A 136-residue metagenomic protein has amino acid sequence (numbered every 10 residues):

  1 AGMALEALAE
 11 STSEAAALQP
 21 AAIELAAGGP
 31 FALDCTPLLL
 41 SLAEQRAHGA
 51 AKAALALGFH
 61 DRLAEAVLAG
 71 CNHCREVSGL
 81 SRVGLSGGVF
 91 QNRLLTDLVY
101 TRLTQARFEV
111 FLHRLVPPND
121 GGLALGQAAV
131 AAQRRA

Functional and structural regions predicted by a protein language model:
A1-M3, G121, G126-Q127: Conserved phosphate/anionic-ligand binding catalytic regions in large, soluble enzymes, centered on
A1-S81, L94-T101: A contiguous, well-structured pocket-lining segment that forms one wall/lid of small-molecule binding clefts in soluble
A56, H60, G88, R114: Glycine- and other small-residue-rich loops at beta-strand/loop junctions that grip anionic moieties
R82-V83, R93, V99-L123: Conserved phosphate-binding/catalytic loops in two-lobed NTP-binding clefts
A128-A136: Acidic, glycine/GT-rich loop-and beta-edge segments that sit at the periphery of enzyme/chaperone cores
